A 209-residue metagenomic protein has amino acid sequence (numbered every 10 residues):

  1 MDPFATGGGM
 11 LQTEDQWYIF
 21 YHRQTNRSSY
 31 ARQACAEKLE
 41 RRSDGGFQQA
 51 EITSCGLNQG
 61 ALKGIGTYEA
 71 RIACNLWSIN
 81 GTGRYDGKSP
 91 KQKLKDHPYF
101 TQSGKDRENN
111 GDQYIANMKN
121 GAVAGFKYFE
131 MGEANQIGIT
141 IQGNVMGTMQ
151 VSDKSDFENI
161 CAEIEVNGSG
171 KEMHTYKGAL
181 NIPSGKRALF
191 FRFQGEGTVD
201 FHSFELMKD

Functional and structural regions predicted by a protein language model:
M1-D209: Carbohydrate-active catalytic/glycan-binding domains of CAZyme proteins, especially the secreted or lumenal ectodomains
